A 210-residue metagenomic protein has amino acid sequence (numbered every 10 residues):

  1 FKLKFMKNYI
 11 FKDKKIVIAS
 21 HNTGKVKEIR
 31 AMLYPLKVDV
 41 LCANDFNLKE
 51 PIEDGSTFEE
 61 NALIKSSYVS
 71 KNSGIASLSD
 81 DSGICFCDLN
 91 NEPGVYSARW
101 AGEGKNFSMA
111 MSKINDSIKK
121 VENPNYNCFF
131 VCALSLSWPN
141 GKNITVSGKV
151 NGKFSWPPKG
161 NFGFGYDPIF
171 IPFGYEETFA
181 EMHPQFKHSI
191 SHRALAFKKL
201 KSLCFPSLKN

Functional and structural regions predicted by a protein language model:
F1-F5: Short, Lys/Arg-enriched N-terminal segments with co-localized hydrophobic residues within the first ~10-30 amino acids
K7-V17, T23-L208: Anionic-ligand binding patches
